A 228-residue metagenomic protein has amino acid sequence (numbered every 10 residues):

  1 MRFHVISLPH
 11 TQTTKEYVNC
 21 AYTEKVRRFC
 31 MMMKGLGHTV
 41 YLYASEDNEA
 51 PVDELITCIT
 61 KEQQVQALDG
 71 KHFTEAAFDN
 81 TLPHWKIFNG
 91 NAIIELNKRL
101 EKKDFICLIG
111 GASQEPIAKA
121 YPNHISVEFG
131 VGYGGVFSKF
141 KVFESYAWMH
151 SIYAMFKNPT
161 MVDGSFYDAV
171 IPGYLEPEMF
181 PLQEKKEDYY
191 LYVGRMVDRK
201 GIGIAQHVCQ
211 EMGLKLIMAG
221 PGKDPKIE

Functional and structural regions predicted by a protein language model:
M1-E228: Catalytic cores of nucleotide-sugar-dependent glycosyltransferases that transfer UDP/GDP/TDP-activated
